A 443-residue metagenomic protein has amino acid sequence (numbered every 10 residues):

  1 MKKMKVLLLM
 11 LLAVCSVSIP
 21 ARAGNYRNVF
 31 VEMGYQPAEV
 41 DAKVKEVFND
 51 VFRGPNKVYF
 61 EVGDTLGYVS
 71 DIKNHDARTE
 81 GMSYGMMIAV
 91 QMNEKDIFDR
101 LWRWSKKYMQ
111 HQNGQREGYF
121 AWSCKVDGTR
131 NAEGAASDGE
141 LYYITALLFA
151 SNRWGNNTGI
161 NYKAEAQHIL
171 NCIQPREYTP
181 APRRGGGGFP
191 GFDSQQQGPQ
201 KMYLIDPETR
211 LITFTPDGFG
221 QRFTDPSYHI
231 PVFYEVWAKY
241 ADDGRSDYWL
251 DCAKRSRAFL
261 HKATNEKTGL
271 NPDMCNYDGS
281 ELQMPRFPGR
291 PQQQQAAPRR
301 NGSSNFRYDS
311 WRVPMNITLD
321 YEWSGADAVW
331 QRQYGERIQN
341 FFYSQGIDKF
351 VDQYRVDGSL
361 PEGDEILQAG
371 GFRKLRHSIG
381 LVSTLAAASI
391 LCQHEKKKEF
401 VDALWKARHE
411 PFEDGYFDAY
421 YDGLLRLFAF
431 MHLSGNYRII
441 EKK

Functional and structural regions predicted by a protein language model:
M1-L8: Bacterial N-terminal signal peptides that target proteins for export
L8-S16: Bacterial N-terminal signal peptides
I19-A23: Sec/Tat signal peptide C-region and signal peptidase I cleavage site
G24-G34, N316, A388-K443: Terminal, non-catalytic domain-edge segments
G24-V47, R53, I72-T79, G114-Y119 (+4 more regions): Extended ligand-binding clefts on enzyme/binding-domain cores
K43-Y84, A89-A132: Internal amphipathic alpha-helical repeat/solenoid segments
H75-M82, T129-W154: Aromatic-rich carbohydrate-recognition surfaces in CAZymes
G85, I97-F98, G159, A166 (+4 more regions): Solenoid-repeat scaffolds in large eukaryotic assemblies
